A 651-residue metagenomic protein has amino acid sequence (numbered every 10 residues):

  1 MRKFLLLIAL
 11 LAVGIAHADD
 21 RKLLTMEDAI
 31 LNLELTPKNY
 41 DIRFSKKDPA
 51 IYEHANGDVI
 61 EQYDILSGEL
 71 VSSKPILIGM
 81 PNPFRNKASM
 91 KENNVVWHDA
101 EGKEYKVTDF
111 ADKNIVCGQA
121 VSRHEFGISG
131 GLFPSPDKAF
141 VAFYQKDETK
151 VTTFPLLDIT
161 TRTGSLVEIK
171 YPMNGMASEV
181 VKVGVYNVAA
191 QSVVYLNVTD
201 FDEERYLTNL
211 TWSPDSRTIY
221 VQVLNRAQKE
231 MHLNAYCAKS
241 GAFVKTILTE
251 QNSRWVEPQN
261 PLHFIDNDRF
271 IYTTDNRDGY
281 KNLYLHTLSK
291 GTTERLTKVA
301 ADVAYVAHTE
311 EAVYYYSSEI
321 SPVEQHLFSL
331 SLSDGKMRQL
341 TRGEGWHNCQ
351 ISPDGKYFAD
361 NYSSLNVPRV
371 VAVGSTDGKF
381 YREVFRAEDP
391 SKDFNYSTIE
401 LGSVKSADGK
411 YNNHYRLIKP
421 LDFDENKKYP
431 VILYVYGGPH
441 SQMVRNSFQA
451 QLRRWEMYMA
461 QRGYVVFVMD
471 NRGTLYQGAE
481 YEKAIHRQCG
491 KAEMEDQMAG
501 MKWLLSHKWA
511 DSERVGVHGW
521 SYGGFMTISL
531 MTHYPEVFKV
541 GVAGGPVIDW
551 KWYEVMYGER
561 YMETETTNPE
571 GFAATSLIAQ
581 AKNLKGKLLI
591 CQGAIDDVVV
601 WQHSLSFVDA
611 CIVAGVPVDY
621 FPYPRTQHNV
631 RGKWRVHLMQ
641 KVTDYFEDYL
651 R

Functional and structural regions predicted by a protein language model:
A9-H17: Hydrophobic h-region of N-terminal signal peptides that target proteins for export in Gram-negative bacteria
D20-K38, A190-V198: A short helix->beta-strand "capping" segment at the edge of beta-propeller domains
N32, G68, V107-L132, F143-L196 (+2 more regions): Predominantly five- to eight-bladed beta-propeller fold
N39-F44, P49-Q62, L70-G79, A142-K146 (+11 more regions): Non-catalytic accessory segments flanking enzyme active sites
Y52-V59, D64, N86-A100, G130-F133 (+13 more regions): Beta-strand C-termini and the immediately following turn/loop, strongest in propeller blades
I65-G68, D99-G102, N187-Q191, A238-G241 (+3 more regions): Short loop/turn segments that connect beta-strands within beta-propeller blades
K146-T153, T161-T293: Beta-propeller domains
T153, N348-R651: Serine-hydrolase catalytic core recognition
